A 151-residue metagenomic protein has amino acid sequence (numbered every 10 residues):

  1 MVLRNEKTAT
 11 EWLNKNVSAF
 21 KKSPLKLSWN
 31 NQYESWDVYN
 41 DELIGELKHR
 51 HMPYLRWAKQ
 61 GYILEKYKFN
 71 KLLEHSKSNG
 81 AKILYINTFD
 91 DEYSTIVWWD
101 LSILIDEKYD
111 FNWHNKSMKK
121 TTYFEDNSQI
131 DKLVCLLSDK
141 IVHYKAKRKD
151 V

Functional and structural regions predicted by a protein language model:
M1-N31, Y93-S94: Acidic-basic catalytic patches of nuclease active cores, encompassing PD-(D/E)XK and other metal-cofactor nuclease
E11, A19, N87-V151: Non-catalytic C-terminal interaction segments of nucleic acid-processing enzymes
L27-W29, K77, I86: Short, positively charged
E34: Beta-rich catalytic cores
V38-L55: Conserved catalytic cores of phosphodiester-cleaving nucleases, focusing on short active-site segments
Y39-N40, K77-N79: Flexible, charged surface loops at secondary-structure boundaries
R50-H75: Mg2+/Mn2+-dependent nuclease catalytic core
E74, A81-I86, D90: Mid-chain, well-packed structural core segment of small domains
